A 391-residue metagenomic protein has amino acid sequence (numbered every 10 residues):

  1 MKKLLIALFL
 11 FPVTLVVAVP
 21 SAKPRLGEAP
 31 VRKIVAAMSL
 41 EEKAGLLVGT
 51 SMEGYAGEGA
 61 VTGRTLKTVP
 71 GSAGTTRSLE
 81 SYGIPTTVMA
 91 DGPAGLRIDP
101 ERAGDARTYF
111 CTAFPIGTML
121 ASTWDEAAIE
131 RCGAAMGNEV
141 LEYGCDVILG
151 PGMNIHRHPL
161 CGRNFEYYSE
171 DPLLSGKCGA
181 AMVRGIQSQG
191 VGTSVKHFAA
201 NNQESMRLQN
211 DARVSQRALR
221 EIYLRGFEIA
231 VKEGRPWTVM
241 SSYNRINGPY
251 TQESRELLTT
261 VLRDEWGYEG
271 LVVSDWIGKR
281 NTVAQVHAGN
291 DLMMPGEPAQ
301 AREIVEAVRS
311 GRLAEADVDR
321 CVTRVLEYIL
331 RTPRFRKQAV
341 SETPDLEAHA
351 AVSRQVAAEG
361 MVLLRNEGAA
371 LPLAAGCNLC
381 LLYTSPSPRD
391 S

Functional and structural regions predicted by a protein language model:
M1-L4: Positively charged n-region of N-terminal signal peptides that target proteins for export
A7-T14: Bacterial N-terminal signal peptides
V16-S385, R389-S391: Glycoside hydrolase catalytic-domain context in secreted enzymes
